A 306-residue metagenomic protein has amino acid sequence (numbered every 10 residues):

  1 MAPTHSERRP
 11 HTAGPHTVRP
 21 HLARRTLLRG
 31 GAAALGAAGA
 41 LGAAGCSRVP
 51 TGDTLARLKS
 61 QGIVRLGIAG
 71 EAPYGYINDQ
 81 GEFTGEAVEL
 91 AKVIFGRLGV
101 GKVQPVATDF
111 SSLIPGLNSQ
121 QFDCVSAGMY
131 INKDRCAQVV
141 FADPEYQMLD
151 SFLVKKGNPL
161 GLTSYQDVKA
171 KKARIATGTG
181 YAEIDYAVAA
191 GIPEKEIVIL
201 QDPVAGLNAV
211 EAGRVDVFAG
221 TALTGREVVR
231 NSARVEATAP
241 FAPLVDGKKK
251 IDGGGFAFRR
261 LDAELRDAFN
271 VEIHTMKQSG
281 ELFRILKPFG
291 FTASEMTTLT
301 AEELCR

Functional and structural regions predicted by a protein language model:
M1-L22, A33-L41: N-terminal secretory signal peptides
S47, V88-R97, N158, Q166 (+2 more regions): Extended ligand-binding regions for polar small-molecule ligands
T51, Q104-P115, T163, V198-N208 (+1 more regions): Short helix-initiation/N-cap motifs at beta->coil->alpha
G52-A127, A137: Extracytoplasmic small-molecule ligand-binding "clamshell" domains of the periplasmic binding protein/Venus flytrap
L55-R57, K156-R174: Flexible hinge/capping segments at coil-to-helix
G62-G70, Y165-E183, D216: Short loop->beta-strand "edge-of-pocket" segments that line small-molecule binding or catalytic clefts across diverse
G128-A137, Y186-A189, D216-K250, P288: A ligand-binding cleft/hinge motif common to bilobed small-molecule-binding domains
Q147-S151, S232-N270, T292-R306: Periplasmic-binding protein-like
